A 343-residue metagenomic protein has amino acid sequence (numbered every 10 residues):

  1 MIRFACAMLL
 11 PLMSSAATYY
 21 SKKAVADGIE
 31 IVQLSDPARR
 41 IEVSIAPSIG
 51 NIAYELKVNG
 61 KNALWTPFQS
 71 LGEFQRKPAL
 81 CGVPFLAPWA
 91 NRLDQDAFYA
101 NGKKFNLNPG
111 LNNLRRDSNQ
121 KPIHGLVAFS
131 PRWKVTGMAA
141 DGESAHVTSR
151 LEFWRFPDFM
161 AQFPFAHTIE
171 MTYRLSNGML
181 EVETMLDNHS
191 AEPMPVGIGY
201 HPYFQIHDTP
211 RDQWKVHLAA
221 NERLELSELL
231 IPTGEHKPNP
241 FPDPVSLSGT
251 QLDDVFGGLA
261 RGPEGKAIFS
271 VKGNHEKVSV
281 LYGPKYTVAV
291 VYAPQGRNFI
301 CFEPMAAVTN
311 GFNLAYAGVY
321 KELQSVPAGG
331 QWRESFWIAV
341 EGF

Functional and structural regions predicted by a protein language model:
M1-A7: Sec-dependent signal peptide recognition, specifically the positively charged N-region followed immediately by
P11-S14: N-terminal signal peptide c-region/cleavage motif recognized by signal peptidases
A17-N113, P263-Y286, W332-E341: Beta-strand-rich N-terminal accessory domains
T18-D27, K103, N108-N177: Extended, loop-rich substrate-binding clefts of extracytoplasmic carbohydrate-active enzymes
L34-D36, S44-P47, L56-V58, L151-H207: Acidic, contiguous internal or C-terminal segments within carbohydrate-active enzymes that form a structured patch used
A38, Q120-K134, M138, K215-V216 (+1 more regions): Acidic/His-leaning functional-site neighborhoods
L114, P193-M194, Y203-G283: Active-site/ligand-binding surface loops and adjacent short beta/alpha elements that line catalytic pockets across
A317-F343: His/Asp/Glu-rich mid-to-C-terminal helical/loop segments that flank catalytic regions of hydrolases
